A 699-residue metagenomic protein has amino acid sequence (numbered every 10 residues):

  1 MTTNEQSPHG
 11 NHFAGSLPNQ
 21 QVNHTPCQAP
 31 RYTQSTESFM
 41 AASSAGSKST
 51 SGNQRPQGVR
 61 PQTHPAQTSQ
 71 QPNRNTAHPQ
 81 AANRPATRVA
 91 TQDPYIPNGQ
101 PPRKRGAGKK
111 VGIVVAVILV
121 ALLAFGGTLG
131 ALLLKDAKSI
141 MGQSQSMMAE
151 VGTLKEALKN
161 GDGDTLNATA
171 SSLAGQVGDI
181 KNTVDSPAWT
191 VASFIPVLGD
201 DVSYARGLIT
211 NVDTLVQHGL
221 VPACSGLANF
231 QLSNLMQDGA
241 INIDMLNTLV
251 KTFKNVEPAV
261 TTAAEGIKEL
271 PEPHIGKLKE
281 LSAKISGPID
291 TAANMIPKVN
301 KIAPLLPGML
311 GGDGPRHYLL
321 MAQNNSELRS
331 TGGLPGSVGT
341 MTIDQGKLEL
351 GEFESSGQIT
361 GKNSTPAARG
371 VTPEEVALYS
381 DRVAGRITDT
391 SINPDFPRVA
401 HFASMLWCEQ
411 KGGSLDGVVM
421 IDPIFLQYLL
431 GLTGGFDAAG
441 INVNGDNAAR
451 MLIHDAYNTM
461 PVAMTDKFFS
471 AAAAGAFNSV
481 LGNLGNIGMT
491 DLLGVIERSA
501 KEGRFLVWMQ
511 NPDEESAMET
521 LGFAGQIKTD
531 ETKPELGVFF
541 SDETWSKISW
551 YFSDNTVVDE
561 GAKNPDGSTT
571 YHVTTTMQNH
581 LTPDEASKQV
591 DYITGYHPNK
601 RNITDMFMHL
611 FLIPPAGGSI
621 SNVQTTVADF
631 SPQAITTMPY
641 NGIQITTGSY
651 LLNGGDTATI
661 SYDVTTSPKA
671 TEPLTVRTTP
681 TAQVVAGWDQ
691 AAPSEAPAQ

Functional and structural regions predicted by a protein language model:
M1-Y95: N-terminal targeting leaders characterized by basic, low-complexity, disordered sequences that direct proteins
T2, T91-D93, P97, K104-I118 (+2 more regions): Non-catalytic, solvent-exposed segments at the cell envelope interface
N11, S16, S47, N53 (+6 more regions): Intrinsically disordered, low-complexity regions
Q690-A692: Acidic/polar low-complexity flexible segments
